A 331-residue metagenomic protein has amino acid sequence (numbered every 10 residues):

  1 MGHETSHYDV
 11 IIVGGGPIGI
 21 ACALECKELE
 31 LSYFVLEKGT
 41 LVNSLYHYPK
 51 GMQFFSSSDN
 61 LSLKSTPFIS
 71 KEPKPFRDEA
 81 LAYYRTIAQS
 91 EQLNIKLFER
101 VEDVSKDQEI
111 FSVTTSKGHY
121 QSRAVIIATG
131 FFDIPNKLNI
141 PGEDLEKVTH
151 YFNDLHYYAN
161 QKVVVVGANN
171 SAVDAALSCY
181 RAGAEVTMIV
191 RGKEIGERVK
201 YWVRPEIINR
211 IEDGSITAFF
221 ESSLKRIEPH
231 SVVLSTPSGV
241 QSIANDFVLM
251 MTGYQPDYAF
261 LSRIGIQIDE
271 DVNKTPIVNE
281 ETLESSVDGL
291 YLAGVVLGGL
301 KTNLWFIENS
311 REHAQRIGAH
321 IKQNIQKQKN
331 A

Functional and structural regions predicted by a protein language model:
M1-V13, E28, N43, H47 (+6 more regions): FAD-binding core/adjacent interface of flavoenzyme oxidoreductases
G2-H7, I12-K38, Y151-I195, E281-K329: Rossmann-like dinucleotide/flavin-binding elements
C26, Y48-M52, I110-F111, N139-E143 (+5 more regions): Short, glycine/charged-enriched secondary-structure capping and boundary segments
L41-Y46, F54, I195-V199: A short beta-to-alpha transition loop/helix N-cap that caps and shapes the active-site region
S44-H47, E72-P73, I268-D271, Q326-A331: A short alpha-helix-loop-beta-strand transition element characteristic of N-terminal alpha/beta dinucleotide-binding
Y46-L81: Glycine-rich active-site loop/strand segments that organize a redox cofactor
Q92-S105, I110-V113, H119-Y120, R181-N273 (+1 more regions): A Rossmann-like FAD-binding core segment of flavoenzymes
